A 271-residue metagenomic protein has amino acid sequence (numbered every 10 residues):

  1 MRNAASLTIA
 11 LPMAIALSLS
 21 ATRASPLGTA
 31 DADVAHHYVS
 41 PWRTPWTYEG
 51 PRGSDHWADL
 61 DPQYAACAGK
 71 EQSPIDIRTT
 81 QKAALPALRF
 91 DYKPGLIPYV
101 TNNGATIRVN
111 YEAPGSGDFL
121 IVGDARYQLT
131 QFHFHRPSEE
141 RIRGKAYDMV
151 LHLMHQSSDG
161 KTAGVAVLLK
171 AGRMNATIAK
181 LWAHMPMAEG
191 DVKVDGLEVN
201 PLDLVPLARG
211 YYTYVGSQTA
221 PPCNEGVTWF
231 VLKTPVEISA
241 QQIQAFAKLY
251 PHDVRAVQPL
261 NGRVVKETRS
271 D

Functional and structural regions predicted by a protein language model:
R2-A4, T22-D271: Alpha-carbonic anhydrase
T8-S18: Bacterial N-terminal signal peptides
